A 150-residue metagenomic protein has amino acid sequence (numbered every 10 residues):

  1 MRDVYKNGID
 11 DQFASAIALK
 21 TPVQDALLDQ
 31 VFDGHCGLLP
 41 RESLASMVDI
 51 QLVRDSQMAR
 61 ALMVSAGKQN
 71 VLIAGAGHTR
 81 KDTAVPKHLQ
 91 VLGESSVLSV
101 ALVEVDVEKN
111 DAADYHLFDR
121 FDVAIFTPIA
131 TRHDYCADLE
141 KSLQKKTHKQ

Functional and structural regions predicted by a protein language model:
M1-S65: A substrate-binding/cap region within the structured catalytic cores of diverse enzymes
L38-L39, Q69, K146: Short secondary-structure junctions and interdomain/linker hinges
S46-D49, I73-H78, A112: Short linear motifs at secondary-structure transitions and domain/linker junctions
V53, Q57-R60, H78-Q150: C-terminal regions of proteins
S65-A66, G93: A structural signal for short coil/turn segments at secondary-structure junctions
K68-A74, V97: Generic beta-sheet signal
